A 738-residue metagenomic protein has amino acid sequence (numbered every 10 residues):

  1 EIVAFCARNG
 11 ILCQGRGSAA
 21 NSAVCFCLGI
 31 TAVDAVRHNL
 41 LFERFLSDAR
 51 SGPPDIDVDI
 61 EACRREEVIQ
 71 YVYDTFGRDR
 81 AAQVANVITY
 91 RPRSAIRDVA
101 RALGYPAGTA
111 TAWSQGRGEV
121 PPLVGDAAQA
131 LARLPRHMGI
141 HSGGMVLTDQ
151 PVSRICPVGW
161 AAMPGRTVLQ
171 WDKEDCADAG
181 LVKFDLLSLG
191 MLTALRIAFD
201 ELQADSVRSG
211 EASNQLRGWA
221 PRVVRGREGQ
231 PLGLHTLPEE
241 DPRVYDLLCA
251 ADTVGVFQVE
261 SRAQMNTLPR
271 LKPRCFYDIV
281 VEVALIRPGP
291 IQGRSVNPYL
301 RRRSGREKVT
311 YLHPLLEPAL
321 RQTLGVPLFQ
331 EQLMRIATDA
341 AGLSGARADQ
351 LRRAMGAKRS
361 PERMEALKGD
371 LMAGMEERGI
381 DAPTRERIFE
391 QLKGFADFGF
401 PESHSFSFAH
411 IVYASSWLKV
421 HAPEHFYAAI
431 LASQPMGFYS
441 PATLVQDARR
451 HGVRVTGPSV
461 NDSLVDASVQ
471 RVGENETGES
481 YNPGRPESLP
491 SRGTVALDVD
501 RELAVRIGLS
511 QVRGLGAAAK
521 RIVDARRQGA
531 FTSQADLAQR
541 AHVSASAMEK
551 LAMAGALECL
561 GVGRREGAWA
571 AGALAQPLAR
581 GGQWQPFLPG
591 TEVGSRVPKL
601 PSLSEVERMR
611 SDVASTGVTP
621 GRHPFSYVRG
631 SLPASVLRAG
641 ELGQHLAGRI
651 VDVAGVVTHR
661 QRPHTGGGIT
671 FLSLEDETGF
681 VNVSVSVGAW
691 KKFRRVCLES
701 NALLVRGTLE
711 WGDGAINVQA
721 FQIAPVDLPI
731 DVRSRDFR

Functional and structural regions predicted by a protein language model:
E1-R208, V224-R738: Noncatalytic, beta-rich nucleic-acid-contacting surfaces in large DNA/RNA-processing enzymes
L216: Cationic, low-complexity basic patches in intrinsically disordered or flexible, solvent-exposed regions
